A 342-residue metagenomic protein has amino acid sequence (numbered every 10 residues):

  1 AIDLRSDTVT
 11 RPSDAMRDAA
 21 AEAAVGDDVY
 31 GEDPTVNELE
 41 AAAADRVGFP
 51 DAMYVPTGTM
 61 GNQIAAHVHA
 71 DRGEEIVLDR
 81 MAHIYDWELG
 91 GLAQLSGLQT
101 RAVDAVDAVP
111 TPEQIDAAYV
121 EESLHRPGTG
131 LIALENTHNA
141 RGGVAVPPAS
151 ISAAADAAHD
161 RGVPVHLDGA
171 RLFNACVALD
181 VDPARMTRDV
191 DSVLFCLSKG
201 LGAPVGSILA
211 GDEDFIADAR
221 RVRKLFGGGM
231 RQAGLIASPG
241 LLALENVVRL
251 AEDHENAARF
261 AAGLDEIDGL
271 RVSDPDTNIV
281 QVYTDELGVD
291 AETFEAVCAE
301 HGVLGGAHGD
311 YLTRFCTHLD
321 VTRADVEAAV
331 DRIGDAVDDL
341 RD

Functional and structural regions predicted by a protein language model:
A1, R341-D342: Basic/polar N-terminal segments that are highly enriched at the extreme N-terminus, encompassing both cleavable
D3-R17, E22, D33-A219, R223-S273 (+7 more regions): Conserved PLP-enzyme active-site core in the AAT-like
D27-D28: Membrane-anchoring hydrophobic helices of lipid-metabolizing enzymes
G227-G228, C298-G306, I333-R341: A common structural junction motif
E286-A296: Short, surface-exposed loop/helix-turn segments at secondary-structure junctions that function as lids/hinges flanking
